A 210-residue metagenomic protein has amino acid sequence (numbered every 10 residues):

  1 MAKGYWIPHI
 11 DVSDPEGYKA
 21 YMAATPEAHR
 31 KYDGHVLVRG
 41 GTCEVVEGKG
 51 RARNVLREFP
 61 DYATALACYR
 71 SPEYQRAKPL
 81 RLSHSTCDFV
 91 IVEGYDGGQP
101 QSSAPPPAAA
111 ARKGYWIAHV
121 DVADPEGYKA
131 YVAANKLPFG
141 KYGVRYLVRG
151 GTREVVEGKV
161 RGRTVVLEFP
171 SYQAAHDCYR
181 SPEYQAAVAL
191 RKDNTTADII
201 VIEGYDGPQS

Functional and structural regions predicted by a protein language model:
M1-N54, P60-R70, Y74, S83 (+3 more regions): Short S/T/G/P-rich N-terminal loop/turn motif that feeds into the first structured element of a domain
A77-H84, D88, Q185-K192: C-terminal structural segments of small proteins and small subunits
V90, I200-V201: Soluble periplasmic/extracytoplasmic beta-strand elements of cell-envelope proteins
